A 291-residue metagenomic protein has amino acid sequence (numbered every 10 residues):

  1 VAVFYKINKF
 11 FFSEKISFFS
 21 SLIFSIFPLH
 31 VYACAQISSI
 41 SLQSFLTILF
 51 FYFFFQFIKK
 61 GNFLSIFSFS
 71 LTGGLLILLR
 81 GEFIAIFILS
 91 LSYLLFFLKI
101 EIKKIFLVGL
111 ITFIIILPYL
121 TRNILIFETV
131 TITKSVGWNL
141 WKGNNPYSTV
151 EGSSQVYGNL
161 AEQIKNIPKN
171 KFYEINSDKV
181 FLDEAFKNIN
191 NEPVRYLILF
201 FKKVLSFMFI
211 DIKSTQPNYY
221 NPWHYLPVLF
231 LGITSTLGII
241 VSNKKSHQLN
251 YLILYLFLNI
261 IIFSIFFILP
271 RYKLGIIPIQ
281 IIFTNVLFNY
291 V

Functional and structural regions predicted by a protein language model:
V1-F12, L49, F53, I233-I240: Transmembrane-helix motifs of polytopic, lipid-linked glycan transferases
F4-I26, S44-F45, K59-L64, H247-Y251: Transmembrane-helix signature of polytopic, membrane-embedded enzymes that assemble or transfer cell-envelope glycans
E14, F50-S68, L76, L94-K99 (+1 more regions): Membrane-interface transmembrane helices that cradle and orient dolichyl/undecaprenyl
S17-P28, Y32, Q43-F45, Y52 (+1 more regions): Short helix- or helix-capping micro-motifs that position conserved polar/aromatic residues at function-defining sites
A33-C34, I40-I48, L76-G81, A85-L89 (+3 more regions): Hydrophobic/aromatic-rich transmembrane helices and adjacent perimembrane loops
I58-K59, L64, I86-F113, L120 (+1 more regions): Perimembrane helix-loop-helix junctions
F127-K203: Membrane-proximal stem/loop segments at transmembrane-domain junctions that anchor or position
F181, N188-L256: Membrane-interface anchor segments at the N-terminal boundary of transmembrane helices in multi-pass membrane enzymes
